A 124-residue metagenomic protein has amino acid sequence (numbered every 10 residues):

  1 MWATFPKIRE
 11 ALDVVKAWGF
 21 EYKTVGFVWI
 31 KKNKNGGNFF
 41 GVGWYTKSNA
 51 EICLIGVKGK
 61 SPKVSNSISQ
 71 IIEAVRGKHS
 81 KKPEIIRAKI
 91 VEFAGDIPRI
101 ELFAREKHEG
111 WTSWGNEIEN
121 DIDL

Functional and structural regions predicted by a protein language model:
M1-K34: Conserved Class I SAM-dependent methyltransferase catalytic core
F5, E21, K32, K47 (+2 more regions): Enriched - but not universal
P6-I8, G59-P62, H108: Short, solvent-exposed loop/turn segments at secondary-structure junctions
L12, N35-W44: Short secondary-structure capping micro-motifs at structural edges
A17, I68-K78, T112-L124: S-adenosyl-L-methionine-dependent DNA methyltransferase catalytic core
K31-N35, H79-K81, K107-G110: A short acidic, often aromatic-flanked loop/helix-cap motif at beta-alpha or helix-coil junctions that lines enzyme
F40-E101: Flexible, glycine-/basic-rich loop-and-beta segments that form/coincide with the SAM-dependent methyltransferase
R87-L124: Charged phosphate-binding loop/patch that engages nucleotide di/tri-phosphates or the phosphate backbone of nucleic
